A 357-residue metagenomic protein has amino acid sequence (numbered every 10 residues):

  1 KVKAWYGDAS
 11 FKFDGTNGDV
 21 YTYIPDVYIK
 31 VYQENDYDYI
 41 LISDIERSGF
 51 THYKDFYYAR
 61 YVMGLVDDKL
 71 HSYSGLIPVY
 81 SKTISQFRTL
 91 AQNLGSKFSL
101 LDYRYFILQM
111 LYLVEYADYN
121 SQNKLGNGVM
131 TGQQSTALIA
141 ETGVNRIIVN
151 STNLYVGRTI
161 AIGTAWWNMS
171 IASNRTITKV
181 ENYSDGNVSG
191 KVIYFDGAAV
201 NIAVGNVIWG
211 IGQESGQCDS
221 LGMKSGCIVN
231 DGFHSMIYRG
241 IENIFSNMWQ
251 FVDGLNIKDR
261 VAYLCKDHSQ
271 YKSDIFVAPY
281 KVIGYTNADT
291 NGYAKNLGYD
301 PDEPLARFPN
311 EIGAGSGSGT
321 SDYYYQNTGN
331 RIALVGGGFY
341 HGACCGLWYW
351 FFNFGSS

Functional and structural regions predicted by a protein language model:
K1-Y23, I29-V31, F98, V200-I202: GGW-centered surface loops in extracellular recognition modules
V2-D14, D26, N35-I45, I84-Q86 (+1 more regions): Short alpha-helical segments and helix-capping/turn motifs at coil-helix boundaries
G15-D19, I42-M169, N174, D185-I244: Short aromatic-cysteine micro-motif
K30-N35, L65-L70, A343: Short, solvent-exposed loop/turn elements at domain surfaces
Y32-E34, L255-K266, G355: Cytochrome P450 core scaffold surrounding the K-helix E-X-X-R motif and the conserved "meander" helix-loop region
R104, I193, N247-I257, I275-S357: C-terminal, surface-exposed recognition/capping segments
L125-E141, S184-D185, N206-D231, V261-N296 (+3 more regions): Surface-exposed intrinsically disordered loops and tails
W167-K179, I257-Y263: Short, Lys/Arg- and Gly-enriched loop/turn segments at beta-strand edges
